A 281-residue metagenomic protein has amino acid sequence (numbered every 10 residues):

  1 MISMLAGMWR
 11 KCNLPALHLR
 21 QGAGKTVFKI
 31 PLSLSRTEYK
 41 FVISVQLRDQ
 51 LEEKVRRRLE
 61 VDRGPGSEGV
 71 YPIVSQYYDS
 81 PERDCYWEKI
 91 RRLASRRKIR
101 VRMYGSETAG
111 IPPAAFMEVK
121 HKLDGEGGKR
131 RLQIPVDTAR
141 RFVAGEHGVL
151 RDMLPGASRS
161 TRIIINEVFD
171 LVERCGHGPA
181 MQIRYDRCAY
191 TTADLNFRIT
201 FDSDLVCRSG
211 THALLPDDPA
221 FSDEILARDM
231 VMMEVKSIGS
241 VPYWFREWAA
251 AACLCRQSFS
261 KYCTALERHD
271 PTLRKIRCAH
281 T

Functional and structural regions predicted by a protein language model:
I2-W9, L14-T281: Phosphate-end processing signature that detects enzymes handling 5′-triphosphorylated RNA and polyphosphate
